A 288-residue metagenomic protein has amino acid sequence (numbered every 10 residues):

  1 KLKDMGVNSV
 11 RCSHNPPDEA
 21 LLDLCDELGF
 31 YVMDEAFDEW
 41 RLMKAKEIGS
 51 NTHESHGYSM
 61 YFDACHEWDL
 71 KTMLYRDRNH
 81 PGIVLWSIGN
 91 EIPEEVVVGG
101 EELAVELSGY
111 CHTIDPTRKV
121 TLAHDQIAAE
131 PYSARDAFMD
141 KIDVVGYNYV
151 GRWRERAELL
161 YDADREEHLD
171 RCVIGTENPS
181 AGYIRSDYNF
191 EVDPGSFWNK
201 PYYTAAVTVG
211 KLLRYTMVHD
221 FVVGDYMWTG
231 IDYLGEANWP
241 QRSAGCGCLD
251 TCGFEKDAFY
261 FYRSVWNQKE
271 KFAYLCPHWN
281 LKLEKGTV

Functional and structural regions predicted by a protein language model:
K1-D162, E166-C172, E177-R185, N189-E191: Active-site mouth of glycoside hydrolases
E67, G82-S87, E102-T113, T117-H124 (+2 more regions): Substrate-binding clefts and catalytic carboxylate motifs of secreted carbohydrate-active enzymes
